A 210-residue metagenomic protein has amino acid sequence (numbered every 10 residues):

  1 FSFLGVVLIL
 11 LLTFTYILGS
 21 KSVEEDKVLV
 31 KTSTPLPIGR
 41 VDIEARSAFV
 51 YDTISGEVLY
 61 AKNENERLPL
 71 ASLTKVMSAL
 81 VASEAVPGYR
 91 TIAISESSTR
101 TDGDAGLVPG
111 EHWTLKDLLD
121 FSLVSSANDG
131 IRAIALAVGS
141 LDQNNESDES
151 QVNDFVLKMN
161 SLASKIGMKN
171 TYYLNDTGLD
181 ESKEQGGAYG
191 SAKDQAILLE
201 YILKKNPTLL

Functional and structural regions predicted by a protein language model:
S2-Y16: Hydrophobic membrane-insertion alpha-helices, especially the h-region of bacterial N-terminal signal peptides
S20-K193, L203: Active-site-adjacent loops and short helices of periplasmic peptidoglycan-processing enzymes
D194-L210: Extracytoplasmic
